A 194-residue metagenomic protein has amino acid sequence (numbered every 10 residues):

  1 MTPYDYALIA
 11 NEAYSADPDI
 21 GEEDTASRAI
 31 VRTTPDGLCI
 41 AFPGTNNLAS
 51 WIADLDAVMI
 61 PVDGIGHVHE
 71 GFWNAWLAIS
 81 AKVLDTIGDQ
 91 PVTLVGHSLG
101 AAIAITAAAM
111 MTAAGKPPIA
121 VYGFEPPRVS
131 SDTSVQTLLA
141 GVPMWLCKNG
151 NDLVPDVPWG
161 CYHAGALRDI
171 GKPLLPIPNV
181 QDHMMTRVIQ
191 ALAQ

Functional and structural regions predicted by a protein language model:
M1-V95, L99-Q194: Non-catalytic, mobile gating and regulatory segments of ester bond hydrolases
